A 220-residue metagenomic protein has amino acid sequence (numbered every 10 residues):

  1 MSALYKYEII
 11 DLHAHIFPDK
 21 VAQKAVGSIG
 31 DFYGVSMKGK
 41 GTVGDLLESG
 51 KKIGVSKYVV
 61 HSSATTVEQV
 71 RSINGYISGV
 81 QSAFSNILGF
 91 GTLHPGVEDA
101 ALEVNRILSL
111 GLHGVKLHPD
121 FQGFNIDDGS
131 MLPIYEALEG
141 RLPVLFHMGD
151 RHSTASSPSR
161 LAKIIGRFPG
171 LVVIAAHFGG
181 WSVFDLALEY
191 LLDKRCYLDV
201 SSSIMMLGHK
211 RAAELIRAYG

Functional and structural regions predicted by a protein language model:
M1-E68: An N-terminally biased module of ancient metal coordination in phosphate/nucleic-acid-related enzymes
E8-F17, E103, I107, I134 (+2 more regions): A generic "structured core" feature
H13-D19, H118, H147, H177: Histidine-centered divalent metal-coordination motifs
H15, S63, D120, F178-G179 (+1 more regions): Flexible loop residues that form catalytic and substrate-binding hotspots at small-molecule/glycan-binding clefts
G41-L46, S72-Y76, D99-L102, P158-L161 (+2 more regions): Alpha-helical scaffolding within the catalytic cores of extracellular/periplasmic polymer-degrading hydrolases
S56-K57, T65-F146, D150-S153, K194-Y197 (+1 more regions): Active-site gating/metal-coordination segments in enzymes
H113-G114, F124-G220: Catalytic pocket-lining loop regions of alpha/beta-barrel enzymes, especially the amidohydrolase/enolase/GH5 lineages
